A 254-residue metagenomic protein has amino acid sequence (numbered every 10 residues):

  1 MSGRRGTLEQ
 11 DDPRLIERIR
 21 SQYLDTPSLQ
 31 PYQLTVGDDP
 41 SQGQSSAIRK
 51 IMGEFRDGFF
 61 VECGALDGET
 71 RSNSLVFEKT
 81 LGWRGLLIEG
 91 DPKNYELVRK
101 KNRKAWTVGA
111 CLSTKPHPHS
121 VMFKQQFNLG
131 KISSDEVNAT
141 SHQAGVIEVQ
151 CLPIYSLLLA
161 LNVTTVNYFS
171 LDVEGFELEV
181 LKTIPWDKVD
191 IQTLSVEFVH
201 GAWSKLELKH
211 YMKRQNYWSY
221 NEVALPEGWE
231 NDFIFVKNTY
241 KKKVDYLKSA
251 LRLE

Functional and structural regions predicted by a protein language model:
M1-E254: Phosphate/nucleotide-binding beta-alpha loop and adjacent structural elements of enzyme active sites
